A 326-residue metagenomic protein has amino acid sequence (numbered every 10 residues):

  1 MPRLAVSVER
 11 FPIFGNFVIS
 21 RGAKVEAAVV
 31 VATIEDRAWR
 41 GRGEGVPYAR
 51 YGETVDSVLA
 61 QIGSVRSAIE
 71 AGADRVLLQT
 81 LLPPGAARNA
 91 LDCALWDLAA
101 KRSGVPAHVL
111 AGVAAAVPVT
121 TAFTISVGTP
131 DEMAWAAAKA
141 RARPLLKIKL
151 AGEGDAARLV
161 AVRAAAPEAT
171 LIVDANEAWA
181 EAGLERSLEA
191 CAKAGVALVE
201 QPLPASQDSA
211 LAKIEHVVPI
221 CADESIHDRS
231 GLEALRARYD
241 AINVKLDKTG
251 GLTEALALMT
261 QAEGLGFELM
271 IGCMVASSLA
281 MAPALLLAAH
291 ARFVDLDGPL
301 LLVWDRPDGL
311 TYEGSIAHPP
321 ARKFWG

Functional and structural regions predicted by a protein language model:
M1-L171, A178-E185, E189-K193, R306-G326: N-terminal capping/lid subdomain adjacent to the active-site entrance of alpha/beta enzymes
I148, E153-A289, D297, V303-S315: Catalytic core of soluble alpha/beta enzymes
